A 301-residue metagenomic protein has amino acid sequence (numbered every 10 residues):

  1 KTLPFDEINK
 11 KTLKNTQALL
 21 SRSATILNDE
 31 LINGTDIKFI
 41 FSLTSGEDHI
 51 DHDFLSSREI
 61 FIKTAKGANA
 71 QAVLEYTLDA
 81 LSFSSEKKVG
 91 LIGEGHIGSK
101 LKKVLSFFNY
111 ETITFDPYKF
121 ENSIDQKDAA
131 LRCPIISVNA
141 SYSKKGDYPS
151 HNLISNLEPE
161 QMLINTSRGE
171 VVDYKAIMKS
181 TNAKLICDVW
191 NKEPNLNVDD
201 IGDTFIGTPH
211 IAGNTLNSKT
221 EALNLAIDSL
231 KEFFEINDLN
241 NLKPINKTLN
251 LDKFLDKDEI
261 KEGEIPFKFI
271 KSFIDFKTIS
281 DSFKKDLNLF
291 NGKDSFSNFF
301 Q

Functional and structural regions predicted by a protein language model:
K1-T16: N-terminal glycine-/charge-rich "phosphate-binding" loop or analogous flexible N-terminal tail
K14-N15, D36, L131-R132, P159 (+1 more regions): Alpha-helix C-terminal capping/helix-to-coil transition sites in glycosyltransferase folds
Q17-S85: Phosphate/diphosphate ligand-binding glycine-rich loop within oxidoreductases
I26-L31, K119-V198: Rossmann-like adenosine-cofactor binding region
G34-F39, S57-F61, Y110, E158-Q161 (+1 more regions): A short helix->loop->beta-strand "cap" motif at the edges of active sites that frequently abuts
L74-K87, F107-F108, N224-E232, I236: Oxidoreductase and adenylate-handling cofactor-binding alpha/beta cores
F83-P159, G292-Q301: Rossmann-like dinucleotide/phosphate-binding beta-alpha-beta segment
E160-Q301: Rossmann-like dinucleotide-binding domain for NAD(H)/NADP(H)
